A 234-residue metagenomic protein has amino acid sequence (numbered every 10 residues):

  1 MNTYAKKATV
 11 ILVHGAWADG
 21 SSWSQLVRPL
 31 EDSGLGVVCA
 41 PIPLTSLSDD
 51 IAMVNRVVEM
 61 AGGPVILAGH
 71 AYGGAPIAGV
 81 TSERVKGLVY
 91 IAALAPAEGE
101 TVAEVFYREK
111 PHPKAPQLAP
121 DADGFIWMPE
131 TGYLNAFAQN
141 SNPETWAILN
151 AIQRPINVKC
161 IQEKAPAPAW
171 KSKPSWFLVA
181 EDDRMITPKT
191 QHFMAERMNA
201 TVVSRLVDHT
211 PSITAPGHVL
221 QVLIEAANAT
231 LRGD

Functional and structural regions predicted by a protein language model:
A5-S48, V65: Conserved HGGG/HGGXW glycine-rich cap/lid loop of the alpha/beta-hydrolase fold
A8, W170-S175, R197-A200: Short, proline-enriched alpha-helix->beta-strand connector loops that line the catalytic pocket of alpha/beta-hydrolase
S48-V65: Conserved acidic catalytic loop of the alpha/beta-hydrolase fold
A68-I77: Gly/Ala-rich beta-loop-alpha elbow adjacent to hydrolase catalytic centers
R84-E130, N157-K164: Flexible "cap/lid" loop of the alpha/beta hydrolase fold
I148-A169: Active-site nucleophile elbow and catalytic-triad environment of alpha/beta-hydrolase enzymes
F177-V179: Short beta-strand/loop motif that positions the catalytic acidic residue of the alpha/beta-hydrolase fold
E181-I213, H218, E225-A226: Conserved loop-alpha-helix segment in the C-terminal half of the alpha/beta-hydrolase fold that carries the catalytic
